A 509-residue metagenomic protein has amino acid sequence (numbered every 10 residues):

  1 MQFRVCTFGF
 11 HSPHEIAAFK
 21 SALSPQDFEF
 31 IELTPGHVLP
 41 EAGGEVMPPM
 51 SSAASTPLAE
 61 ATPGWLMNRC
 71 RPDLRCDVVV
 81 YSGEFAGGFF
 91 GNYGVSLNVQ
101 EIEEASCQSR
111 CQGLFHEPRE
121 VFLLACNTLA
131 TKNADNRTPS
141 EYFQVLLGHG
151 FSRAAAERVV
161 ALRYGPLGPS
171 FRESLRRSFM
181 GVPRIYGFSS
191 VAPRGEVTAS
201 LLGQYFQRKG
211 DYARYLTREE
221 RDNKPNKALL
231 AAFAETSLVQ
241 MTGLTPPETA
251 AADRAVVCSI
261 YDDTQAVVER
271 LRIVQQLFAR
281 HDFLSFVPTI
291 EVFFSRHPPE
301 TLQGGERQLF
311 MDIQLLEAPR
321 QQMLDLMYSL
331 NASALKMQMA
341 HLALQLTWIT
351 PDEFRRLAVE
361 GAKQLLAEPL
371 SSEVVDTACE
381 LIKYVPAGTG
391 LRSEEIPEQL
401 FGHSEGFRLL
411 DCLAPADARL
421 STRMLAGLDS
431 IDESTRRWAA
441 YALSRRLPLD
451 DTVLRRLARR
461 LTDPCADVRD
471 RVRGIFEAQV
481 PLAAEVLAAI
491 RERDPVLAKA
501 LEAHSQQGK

Functional and structural regions predicted by a protein language model:
M1-F90, G94-Q100, T138: A domain-level signal for caspase-like cysteine endopeptidase catalytic cores and their zymogen-processing architecture
F85-F115, N127-L129, N133-A134, T138 (+1 more regions): A short, glycine/acidic-enriched catalytic loop
R110, F115-E120, M180-P183: A short helix->loop->beta-strand "cap" motif at the edges of active sites that frequently abuts
L124-F286: Active-site-proximal C-terminal subdomain of hydrolase catalytic domains
T249-E395: Extended amphipathic alpha-helical scaffold segments
L309-M311, Q338-I349, Q364-E368, S372-A387 (+7 more regions): Structural detector for internal amphipathic alpha-helices that build alpha-solenoid repeat scaffolds
R320-D325, P351-Q364, P386-E398, A416-G427 (+2 more regions): Amphipathic alpha-helical scaffolding segments comprising HEAT/armadillo-like alpha-solenoid repeats
